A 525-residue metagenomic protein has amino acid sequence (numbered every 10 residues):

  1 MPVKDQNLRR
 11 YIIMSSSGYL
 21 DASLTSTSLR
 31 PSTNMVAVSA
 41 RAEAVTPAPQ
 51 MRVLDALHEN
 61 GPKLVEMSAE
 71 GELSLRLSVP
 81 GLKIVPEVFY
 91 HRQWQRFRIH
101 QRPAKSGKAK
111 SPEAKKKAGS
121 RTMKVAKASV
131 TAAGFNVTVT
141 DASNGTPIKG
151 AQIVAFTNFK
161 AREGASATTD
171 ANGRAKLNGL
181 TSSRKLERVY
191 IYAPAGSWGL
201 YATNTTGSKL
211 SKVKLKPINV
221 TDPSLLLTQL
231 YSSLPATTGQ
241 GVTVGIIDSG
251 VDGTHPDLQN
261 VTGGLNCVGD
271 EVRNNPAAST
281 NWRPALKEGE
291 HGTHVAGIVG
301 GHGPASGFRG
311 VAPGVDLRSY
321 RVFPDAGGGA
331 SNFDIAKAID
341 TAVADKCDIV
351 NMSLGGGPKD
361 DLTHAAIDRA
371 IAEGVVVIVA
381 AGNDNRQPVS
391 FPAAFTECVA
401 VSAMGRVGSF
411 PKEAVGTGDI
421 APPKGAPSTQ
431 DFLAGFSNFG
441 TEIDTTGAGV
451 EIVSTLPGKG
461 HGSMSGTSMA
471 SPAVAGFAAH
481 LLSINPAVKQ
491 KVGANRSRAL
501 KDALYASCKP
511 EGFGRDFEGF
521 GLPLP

Functional and structural regions predicted by a protein language model:
V3-L20: Short glycine-/aliphatic-rich beta-strand segments at the starts of folded cytosolic domains
A42-N136, N158-D222: Autoinhibitory propeptides
V139-S143: Short solvent-exposed capping/turn motifs at the termini of beta-strands
N144-A167, N172, S182-S183, Y192-G300 (+5 more regions): Active-site core segment of subtilase-fold serine proteases
A296-V299, R318-F323, G447-F517: Hydrolase catalytic cores
I339-D361, A380: Short acidic, glycine-rich surface-loop motifs adjacent to enzyme active sites
K359-V377: Catalytic-core regions built around general acid/base machinery
A393-S483: Extracellular S/T/G-rich loop segment that most often corresponds to the catalytic His/Ser-adjacent loop
